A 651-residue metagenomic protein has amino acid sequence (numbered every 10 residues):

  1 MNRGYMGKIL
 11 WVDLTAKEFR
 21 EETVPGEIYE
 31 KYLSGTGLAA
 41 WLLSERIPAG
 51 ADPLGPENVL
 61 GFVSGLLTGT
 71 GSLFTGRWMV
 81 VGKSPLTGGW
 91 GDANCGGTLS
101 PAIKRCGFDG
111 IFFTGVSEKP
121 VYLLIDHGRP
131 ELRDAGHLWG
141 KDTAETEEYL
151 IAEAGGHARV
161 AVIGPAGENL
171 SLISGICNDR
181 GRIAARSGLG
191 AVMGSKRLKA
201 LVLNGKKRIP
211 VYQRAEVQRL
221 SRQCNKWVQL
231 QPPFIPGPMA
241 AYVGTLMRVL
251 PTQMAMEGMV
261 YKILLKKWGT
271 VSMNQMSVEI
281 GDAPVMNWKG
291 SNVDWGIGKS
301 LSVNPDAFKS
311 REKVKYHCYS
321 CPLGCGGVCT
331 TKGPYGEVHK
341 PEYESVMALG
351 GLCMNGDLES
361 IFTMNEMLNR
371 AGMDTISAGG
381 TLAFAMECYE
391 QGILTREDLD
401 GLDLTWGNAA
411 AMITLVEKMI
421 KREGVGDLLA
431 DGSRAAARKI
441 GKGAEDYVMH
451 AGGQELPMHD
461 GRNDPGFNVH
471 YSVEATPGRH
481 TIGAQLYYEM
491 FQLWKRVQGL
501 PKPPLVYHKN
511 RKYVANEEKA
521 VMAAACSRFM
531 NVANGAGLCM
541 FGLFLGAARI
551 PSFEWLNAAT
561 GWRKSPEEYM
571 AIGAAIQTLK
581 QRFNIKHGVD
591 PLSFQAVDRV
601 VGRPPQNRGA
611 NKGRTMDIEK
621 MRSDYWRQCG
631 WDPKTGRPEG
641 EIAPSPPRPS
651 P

Functional and structural regions predicted by a protein language model:
M1-N94, T98-R648: Intrinsically disordered, low-complexity segments enriched in small residues
